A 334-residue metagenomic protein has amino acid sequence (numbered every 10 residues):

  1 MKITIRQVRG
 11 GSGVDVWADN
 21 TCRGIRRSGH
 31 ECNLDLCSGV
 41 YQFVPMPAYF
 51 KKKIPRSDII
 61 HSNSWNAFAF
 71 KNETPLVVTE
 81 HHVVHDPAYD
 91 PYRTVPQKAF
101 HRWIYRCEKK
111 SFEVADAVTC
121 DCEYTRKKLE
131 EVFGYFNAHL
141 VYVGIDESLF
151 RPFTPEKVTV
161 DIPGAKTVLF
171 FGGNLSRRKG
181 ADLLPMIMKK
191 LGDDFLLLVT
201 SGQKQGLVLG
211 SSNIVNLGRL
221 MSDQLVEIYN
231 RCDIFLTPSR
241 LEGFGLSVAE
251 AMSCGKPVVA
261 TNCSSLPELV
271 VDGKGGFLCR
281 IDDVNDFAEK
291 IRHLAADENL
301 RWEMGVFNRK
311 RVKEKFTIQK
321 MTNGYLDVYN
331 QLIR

Functional and structural regions predicted by a protein language model:
K98-V118: Membrane-proximal helix-turn-helix segments that form the acceptor-binding/catalytic region of lipid-linked
Y124, G144: Carbohydrate-associated surface elements
D161-K179, P185-K189: Conserved donor-binding/catalytic core segment of Leloir-type glycosyltransferases
R219, D272-G273, F277-V284, H293-E298: Conserved acidic donor-binding segment of nucleotide-sugar-dependent glycosyltransferases
L220, E227-C232: Short alpha-helical donor nucleotide-sugar binding micro-motif in glycosyltransferases
R240: Aromatic "clamp/platform" in nucleotide-sugar-dependent glycosyltransferases that forms part of the donor/acceptor
P257-A260: Short hydrophobic beta-strand element within catalytic cores of glycosyltransferases and related nucleotide-activated
D286, H293, L300-K315, M321-D327: A short, well-ordered alpha-helix in the C-terminal region of glycosyltransferases
